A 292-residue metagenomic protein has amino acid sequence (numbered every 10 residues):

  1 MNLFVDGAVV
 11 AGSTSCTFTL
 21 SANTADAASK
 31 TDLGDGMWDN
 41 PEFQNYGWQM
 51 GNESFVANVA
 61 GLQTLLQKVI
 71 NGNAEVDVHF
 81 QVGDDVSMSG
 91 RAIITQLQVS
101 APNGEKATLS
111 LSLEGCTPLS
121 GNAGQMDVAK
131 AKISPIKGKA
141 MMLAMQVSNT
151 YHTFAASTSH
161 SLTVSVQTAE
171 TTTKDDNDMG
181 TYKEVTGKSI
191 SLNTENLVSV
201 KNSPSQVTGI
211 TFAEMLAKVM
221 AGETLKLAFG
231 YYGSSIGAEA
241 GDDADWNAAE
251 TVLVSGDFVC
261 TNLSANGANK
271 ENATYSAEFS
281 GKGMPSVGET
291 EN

Functional and structural regions predicted by a protein language model:
M1-V56, S87-T117, G121-A123, A131-S203 (+1 more regions): Solvent-exposed edge beta-strands and adjacent loop segments that serve as assembly or binding interfaces
E53, S280-K282: RNase H-like, metal-dependent nuclease domains and their acidic two-metal-ion catalytic environment used
A57-T95, Q206-L253: Short, acidic/charged, Gly/Pro-enriched secondary-structure junctions
V59-L62, L119-G121, V200-P204, S235-G237 (+1 more regions): Residue-level signal for secondary-structure boundary sites
T64-L65, G121-K130, S205-G209, G288-N292: Short, charged, solvent-exposed linker or helix-capping segments at domain edges/interfaces that act as flexible hinges
A155, T186, S235-I236, F279: Generic alpha-helical secondary structure signal
